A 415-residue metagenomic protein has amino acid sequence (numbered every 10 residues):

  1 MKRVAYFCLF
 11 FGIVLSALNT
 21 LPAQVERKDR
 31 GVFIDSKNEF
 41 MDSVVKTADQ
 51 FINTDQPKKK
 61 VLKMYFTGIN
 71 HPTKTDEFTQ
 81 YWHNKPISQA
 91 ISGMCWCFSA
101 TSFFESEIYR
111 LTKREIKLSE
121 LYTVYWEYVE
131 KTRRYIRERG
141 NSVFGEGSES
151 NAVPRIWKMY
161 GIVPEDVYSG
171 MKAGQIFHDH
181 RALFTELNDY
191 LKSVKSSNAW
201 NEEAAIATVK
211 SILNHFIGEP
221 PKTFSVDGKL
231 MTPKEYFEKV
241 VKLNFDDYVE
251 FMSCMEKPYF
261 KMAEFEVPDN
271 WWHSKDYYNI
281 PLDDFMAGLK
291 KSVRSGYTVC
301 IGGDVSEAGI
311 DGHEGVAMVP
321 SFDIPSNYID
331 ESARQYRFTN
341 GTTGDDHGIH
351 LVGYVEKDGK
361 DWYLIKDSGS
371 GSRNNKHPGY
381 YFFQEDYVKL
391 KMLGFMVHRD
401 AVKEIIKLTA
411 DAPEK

Functional and structural regions predicted by a protein language model:
M1-E26: Bacterial Sec-dependent N-terminal signal peptides
V25-K28, A207-K415: Active-site signature of cysteine proteases
V25-K85: N-terminal regions that are enriched for targeting/export leaders and immediately downstream pro/stem segments
Y81-G93, E138-F144, W272-N279, L289 (+1 more regions): Second-shell loop/turn segments in exported
I91, S99-A100, F104, E149-V153 (+3 more regions): Stable alpha-helical elements in mature extracytoplasmic
W96-I108, T112: Alpha-helical support elements that line or immediately flank enzyme active sites and cofactor-binding pockets
C97, Y122-Y125, R155-I156, P164-V167 (+4 more regions): Structural recognition of the beta-strand scaffold that forms the well-ordered cores of secreted hydrolase catalytic
E120-G228: Papain-like cysteine protease catalytic cores
